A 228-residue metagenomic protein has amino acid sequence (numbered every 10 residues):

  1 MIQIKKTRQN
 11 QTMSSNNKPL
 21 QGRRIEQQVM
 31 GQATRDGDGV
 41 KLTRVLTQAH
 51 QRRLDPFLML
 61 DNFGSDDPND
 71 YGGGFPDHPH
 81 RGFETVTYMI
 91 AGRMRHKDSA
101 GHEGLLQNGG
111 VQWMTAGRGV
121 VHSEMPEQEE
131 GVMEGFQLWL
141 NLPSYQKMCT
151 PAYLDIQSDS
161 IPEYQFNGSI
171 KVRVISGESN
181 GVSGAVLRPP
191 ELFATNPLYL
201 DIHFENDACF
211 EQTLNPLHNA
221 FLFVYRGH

Functional and structural regions predicted by a protein language model:
I2-R44: Hydrophobic alpha-helical membrane-insertion signals
T34-I90, I161-E211: A short glycine-rich, His/Asp/Glu-containing loop-to-beta-strand
G73-F75, A100-H102, S123-Q128: Catalytic micro-motifs at enzyme active sites that drive phosphoryl/nucleotidyl and oxygen chemistry
R81-G101, N108-V111, D207-A208, Q212-H228: Glycine- and acidic-residue-biased ligand/ion/polar-headgroup-sensing regions
E84, G104, G110, H122 (+5 more regions): Generic beta-strand structural signal
G117-Q146: Ligand-binding loop in jelly-roll beta-barrel domains
Q128-G135, K147-E163: A short alpha->loop->secondary-structure connector
